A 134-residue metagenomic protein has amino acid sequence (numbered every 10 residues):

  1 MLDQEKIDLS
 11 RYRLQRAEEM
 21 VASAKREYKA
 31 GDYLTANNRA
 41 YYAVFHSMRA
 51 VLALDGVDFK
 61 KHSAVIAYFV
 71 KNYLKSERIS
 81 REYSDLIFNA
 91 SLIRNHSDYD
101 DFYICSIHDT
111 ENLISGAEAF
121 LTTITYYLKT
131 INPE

Functional and structural regions predicted by a protein language model:
M1-E134: Terminal alpha-helical segments
